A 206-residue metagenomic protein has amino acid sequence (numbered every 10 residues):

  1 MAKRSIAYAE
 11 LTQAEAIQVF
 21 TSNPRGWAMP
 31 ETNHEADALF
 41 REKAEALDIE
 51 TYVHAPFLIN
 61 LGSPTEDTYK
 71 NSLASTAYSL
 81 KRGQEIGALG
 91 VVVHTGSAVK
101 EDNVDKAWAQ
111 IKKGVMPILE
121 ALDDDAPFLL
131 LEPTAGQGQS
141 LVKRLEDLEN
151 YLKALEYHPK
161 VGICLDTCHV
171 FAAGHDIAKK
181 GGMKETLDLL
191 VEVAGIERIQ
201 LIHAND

Functional and structural regions predicted by a protein language model:
M1, S22-P24, P56-N60, G96-A98 (+3 more regions): Active-site beta-loop-alpha junctions enriched in small/polar residues
M1-A55, I59-K81: N-terminal pre-domain/capping segments
R4-A7, E31, K106, K143-E146 (+1 more regions): Generic recognition of short, well-ordered alpha-helical segments
L11-I17, G87, P159, I196: Glycine-enriched alpha-helix->loop->beta-strand junction motifs that scaffold or abut catalytic
E15-V19, T51-A55, V91-V93, L129-L131 (+2 more regions): Hydrophobic faces of well-ordered beta-strands that scaffold small-molecule active sites in alpha/beta enzyme cores
E45, L61-G162: Active-site acidic/histidine proton-transfer and metal-coordination neighborhood in alpha/beta enzyme cores
L145, E149-D206: Histidine-acidic metal/acid-base catalytic patches
